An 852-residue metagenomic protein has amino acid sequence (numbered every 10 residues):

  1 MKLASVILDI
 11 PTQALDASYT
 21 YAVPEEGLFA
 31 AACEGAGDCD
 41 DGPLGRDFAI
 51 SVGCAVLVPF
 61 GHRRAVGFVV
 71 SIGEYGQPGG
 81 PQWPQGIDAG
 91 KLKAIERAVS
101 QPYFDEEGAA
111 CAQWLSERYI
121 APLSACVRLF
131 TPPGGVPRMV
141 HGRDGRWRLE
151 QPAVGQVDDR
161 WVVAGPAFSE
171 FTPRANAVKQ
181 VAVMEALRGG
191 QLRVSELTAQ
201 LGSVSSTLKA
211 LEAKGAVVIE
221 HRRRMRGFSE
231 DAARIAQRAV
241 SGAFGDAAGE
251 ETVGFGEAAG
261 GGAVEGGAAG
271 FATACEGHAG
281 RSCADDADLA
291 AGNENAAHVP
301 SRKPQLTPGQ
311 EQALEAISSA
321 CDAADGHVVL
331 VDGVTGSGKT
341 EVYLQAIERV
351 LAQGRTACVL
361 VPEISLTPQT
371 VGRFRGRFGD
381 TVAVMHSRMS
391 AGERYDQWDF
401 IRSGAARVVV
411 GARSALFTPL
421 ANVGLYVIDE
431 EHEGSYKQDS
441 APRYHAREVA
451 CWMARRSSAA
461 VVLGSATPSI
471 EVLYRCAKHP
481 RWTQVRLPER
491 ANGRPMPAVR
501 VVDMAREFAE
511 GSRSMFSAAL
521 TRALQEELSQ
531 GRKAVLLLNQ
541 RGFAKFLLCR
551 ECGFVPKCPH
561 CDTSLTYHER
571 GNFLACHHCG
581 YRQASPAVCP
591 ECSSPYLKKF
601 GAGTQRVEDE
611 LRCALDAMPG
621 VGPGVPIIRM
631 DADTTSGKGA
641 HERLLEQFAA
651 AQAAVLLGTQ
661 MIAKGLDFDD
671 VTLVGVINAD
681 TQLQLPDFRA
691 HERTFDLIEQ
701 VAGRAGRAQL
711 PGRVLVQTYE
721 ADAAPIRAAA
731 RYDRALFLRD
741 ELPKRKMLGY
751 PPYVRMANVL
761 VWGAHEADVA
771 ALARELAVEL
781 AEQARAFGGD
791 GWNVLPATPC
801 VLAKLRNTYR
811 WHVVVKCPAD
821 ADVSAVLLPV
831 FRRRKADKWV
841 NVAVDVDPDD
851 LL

Functional and structural regions predicted by a protein language model:
M1-S465, V472, A477-R494, V814 (+1 more regions): Accessory, non-ATPase domains that flank or precede helicase/AAA+ motor cores in DNA-metabolism machines
T12, L615-V625, L780-N793, K835-W839: Short secondary-structure junctions
A110, A182, S206, R606-D609 (+2 more regions): Amphipathic alpha-helical interaction segments
R302-T307, E311, E315, D325-A770 (+3 more regions): Inter-lobe coupling/hinge segments of SF2-like helicase ATPases
A735-L736, L742-P743, L780-E782, D820 (+1 more regions): Surface-exposed amphipathic alpha-helical segments in non-transmembrane regions that serve as interaction surfaces
A767-E782: Extracytoplasmic/periplasmic
N793-R806, A843-L852: Short proline/glycine- and acidic-rich turn/helix-capping motifs at secondary-structure junctions
